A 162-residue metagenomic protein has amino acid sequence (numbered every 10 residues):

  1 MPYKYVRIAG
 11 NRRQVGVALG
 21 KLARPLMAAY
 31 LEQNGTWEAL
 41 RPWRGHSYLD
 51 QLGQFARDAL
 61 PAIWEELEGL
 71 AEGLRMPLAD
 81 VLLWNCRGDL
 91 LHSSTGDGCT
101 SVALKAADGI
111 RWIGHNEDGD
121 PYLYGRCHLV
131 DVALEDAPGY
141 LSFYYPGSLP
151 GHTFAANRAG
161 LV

Functional and structural regions predicted by a protein language model:
M1-V162: N-terminal mature-domain region immediately after signal-peptide cleavage in secreted/organellar precursors
